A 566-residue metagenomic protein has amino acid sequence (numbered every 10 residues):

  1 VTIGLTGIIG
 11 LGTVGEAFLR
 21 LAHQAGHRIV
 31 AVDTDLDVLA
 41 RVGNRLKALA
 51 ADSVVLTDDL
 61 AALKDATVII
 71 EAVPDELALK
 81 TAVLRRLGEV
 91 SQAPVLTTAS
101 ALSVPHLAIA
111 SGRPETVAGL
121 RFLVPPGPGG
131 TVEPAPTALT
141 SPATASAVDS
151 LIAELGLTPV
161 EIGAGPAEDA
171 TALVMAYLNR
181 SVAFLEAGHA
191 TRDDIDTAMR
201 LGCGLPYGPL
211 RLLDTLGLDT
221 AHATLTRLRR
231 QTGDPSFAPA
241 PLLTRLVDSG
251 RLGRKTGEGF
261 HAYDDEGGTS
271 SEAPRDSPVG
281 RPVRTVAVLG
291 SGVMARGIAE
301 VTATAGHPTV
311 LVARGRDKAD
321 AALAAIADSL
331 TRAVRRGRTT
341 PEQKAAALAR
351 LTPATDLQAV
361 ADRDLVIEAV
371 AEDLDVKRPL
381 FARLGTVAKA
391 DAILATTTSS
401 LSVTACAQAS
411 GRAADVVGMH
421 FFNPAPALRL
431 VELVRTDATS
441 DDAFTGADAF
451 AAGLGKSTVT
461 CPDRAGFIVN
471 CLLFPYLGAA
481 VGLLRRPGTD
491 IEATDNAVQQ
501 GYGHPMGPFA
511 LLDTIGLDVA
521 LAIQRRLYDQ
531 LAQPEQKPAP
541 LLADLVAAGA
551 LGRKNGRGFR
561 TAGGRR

Functional and structural regions predicted by a protein language model:
T2-H27, T34, A143-A147, A153-E168 (+10 more regions): NAD(P)-dependent Rossmann-like dehydrogenase/reductase catalytic/cofactor-binding core
I9, A17, V32, T57 (+12 more regions): Structural motif
G15-F18, A78-T81, S100-H106, A295-I298 (+3 more regions): Short glycine/serine/threonine-rich phosphate/pyrophosphate-binding segments that cradle anionic phosphate groups
T34-V38, R45-P94, D317-K318, T331-L394 (+1 more regions): Rossmann-like NAD(P)-binding element
V42-G43, A322, I326: Conserved SAM-binding loop
P94-G163, T171-A172, V360, I393-P462 (+1 more regions): Rossmann-fold dinucleotide-binding core
